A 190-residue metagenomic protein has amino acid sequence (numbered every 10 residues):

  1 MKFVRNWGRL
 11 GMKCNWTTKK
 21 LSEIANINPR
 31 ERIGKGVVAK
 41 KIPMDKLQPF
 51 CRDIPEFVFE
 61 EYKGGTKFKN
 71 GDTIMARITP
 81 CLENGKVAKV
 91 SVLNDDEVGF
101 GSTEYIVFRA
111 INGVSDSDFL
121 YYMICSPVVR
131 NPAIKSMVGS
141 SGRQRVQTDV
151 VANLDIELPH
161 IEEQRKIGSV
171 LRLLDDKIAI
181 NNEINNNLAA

Functional and structural regions predicted by a protein language model:
M1-E31, E157, I161-A190: Non-catalytic DNA-recognition/assembly elements of restriction-modification systems
C14, K40, V98-G99, Y122 (+1 more regions): Residues that recognize and position ribonucleotide moieties
T18-A76, C81-K86, V90: Sequence-specific dsDNA recognition surfaces
G64-T66, N70-S126, G139: A short beta-sheet element
E97-I106, V138-G168: A short glycine-rich beta-alpha junction/loop motif
C125-M137, D155-E157: Well-ordered mid-protein domain cores that form the structural environment of catalytic cofactors
